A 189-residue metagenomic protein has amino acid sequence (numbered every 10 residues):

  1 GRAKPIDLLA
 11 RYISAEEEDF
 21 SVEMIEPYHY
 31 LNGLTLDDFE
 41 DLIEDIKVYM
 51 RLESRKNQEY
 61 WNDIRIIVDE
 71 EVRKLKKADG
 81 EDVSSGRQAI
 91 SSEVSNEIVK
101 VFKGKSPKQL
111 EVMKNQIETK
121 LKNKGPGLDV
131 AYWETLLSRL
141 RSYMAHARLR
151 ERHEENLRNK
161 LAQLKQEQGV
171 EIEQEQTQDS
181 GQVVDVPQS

Functional and structural regions predicted by a protein language model:
G1-S189: Long, highly charged low-complexity segments
